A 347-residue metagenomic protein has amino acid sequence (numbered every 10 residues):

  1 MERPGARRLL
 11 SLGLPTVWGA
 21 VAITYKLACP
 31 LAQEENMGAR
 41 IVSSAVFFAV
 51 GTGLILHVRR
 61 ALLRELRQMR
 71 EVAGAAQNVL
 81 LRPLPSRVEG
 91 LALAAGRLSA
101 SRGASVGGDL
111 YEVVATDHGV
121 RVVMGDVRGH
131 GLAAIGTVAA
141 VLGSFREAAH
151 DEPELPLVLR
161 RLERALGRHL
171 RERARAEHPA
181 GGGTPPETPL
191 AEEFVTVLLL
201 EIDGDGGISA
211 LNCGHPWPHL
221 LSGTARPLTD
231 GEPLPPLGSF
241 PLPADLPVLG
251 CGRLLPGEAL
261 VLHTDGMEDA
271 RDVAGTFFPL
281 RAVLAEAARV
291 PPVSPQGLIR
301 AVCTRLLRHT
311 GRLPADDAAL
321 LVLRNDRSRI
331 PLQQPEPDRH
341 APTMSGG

Functional and structural regions predicted by a protein language model:
M1-G74, N78, R82-P85, L110-H118 (+1 more regions): Conserved subregion of the PPM/PP2C metallophosphatase catalytic domain
N78, S99-S101: Membrane-proximal, non-transmembrane interaction regions of membrane/secretory-pathway proteins
R87, G103: Portal/gating segments that form or line small-molecule/metal binding sites
E89-R97: A short, Trp-centered hydrophobic/proline-enriched beta-strand micro-motif
A95, V122-G125, L200: Preference for bulky hydrophobic residues occupying beta-strand positions in well-ordered beta-sheet regions
A104, L110-A174, T276: Primarily the active-site beta-strand->alpha-helix module of PP2C/PPM metal-dependent phosphatases, and frequently
